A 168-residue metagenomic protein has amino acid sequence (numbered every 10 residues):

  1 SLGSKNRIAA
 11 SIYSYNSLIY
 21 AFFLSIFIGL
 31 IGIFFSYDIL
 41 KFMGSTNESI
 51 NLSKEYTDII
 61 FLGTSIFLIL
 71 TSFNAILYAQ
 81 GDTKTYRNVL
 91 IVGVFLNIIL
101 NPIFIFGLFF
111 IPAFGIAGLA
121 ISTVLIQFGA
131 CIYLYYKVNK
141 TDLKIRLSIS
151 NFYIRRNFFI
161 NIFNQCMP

Functional and structural regions predicted by a protein language model:
S1-L30, F67-Y86: Small-residue-rich hydrophobic transmembrane alpha-helices
I19-A21, K54-I60, K84-V89, N164-P168: Short alpha-helical transmembrane interface motifs in multi-pass membrane proteins
G29-L30, T64-S72, I76-Q80, I91-I103 (+4 more regions): Hydrophobic alpha-helical transmembrane bundles that constitute the permease/transmembrane domains of multi-pass
N47-F73: Alpha-helical transmembrane segments of multi-pass membrane proteins
Y56, N88-I103, I111-L143: Hydrophobic alpha-helical transmembrane segments
A120-T123, Y135-P168: Interhelical loop/hinge segments that connect adjacent transmembrane helices in multipass membrane
